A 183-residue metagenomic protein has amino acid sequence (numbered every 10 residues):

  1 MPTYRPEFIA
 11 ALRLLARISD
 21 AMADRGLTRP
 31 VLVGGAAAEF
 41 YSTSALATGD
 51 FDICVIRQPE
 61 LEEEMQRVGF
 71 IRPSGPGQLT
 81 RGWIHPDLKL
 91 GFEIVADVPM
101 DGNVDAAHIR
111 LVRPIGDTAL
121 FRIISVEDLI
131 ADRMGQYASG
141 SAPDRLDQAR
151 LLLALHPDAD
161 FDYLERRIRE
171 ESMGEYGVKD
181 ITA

Functional and structural regions predicted by a protein language model:
M1-A183: Compositionally biased terminal segments of proteins
